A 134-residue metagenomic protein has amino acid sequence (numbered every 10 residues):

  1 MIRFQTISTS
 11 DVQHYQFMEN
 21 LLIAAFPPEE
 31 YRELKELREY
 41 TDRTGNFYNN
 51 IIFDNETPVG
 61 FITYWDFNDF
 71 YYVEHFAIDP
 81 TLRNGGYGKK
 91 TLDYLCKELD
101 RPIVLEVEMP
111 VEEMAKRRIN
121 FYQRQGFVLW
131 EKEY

Functional and structural regions predicted by a protein language model:
M1-E36: Short amphipathic alpha-helix that is part of the acyltransferase structural core
I7, F76, T81, E106-P110: Short strand-loop junctions, especially beta-strand C-caps/beta-turns that link beta-sheets to coils or alpha-helices
F26-N49, F53: Active-site rim helix/loop that mediates acceptor-substrate recognition in acyltransferases
N49-I51, E56-W65, Y72-A77: Conserved beta-strand in the GNAT
I78, N84-K97: Conserved acetyl-CoA-binding loop-helix of GNAT-fold acetyltransferases
L99-E113: Conserved GNAT acetyl-CoA-binding A-motif
P110-K132: Conserved active-site alpha-helix within GNAT-family acetyltransferase domains
